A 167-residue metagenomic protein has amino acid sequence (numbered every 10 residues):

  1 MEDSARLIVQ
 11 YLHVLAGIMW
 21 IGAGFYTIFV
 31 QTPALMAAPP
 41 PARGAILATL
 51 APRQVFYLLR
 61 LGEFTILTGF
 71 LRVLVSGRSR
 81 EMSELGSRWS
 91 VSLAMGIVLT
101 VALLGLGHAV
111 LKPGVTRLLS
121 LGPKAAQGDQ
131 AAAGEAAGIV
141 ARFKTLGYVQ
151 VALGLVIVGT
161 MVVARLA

Functional and structural regions predicted by a protein language model:
M1-A167: Polytopic transmembrane helical bundles with strong interfacial aromatic enrichment
